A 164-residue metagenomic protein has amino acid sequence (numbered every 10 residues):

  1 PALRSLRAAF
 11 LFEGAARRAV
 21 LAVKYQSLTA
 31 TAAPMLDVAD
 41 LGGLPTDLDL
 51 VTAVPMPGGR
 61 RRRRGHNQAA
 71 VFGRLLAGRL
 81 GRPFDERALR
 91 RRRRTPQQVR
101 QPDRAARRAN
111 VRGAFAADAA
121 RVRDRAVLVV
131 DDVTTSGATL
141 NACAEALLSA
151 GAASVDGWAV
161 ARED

Functional and structural regions predicted by a protein language model:
P1-V129, S136-D164: Conserved PRPP/pyrophosphate-binding segment of the phosphoribosyltransferase/PRPP-pathway fold
